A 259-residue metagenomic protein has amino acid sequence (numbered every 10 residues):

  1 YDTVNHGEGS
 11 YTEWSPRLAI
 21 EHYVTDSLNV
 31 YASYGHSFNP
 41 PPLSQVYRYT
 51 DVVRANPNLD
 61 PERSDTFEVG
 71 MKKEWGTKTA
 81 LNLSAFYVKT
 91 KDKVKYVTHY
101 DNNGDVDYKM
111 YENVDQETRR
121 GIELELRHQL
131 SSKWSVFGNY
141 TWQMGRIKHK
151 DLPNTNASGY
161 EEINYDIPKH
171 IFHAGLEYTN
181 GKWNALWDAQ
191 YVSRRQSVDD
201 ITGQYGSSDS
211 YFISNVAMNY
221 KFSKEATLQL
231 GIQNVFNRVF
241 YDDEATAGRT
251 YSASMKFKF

Functional and structural regions predicted by a protein language model:
Y1-G7, V52-P57, T66, D107-N113 (+4 more regions): Extracellular loop and loop/strand-boundary signature of outer-membrane beta-barrel proteins
Y1-T25: Signature of Gram-negative outer-membrane beta-barrel scaffolds
Y1-V4, L43-T50, V94-N102, Q143 (+3 more regions): Outer-membrane beta-barrel translocator domains and adjoining extracellular loop/strand segments of Gram-negative
S10-W14, R63-F67, T118-R120, P168-F172 (+2 more regions): Residues that define the transmembrane beta-barrel architecture of outer-membrane proteins
Y23, N29-G35, N39, P61-S132 (+5 more regions): Membrane-embedded beta-barrel scaffold of Gram-negative outer-membrane proteins
F38, K89-K91, Q190-F259: C-terminal beta-signal and adjacent terminal beta-strands/loops of Gram-negative outer-membrane beta-barrel proteins
F86-K89, Y111-D199, K221-T227, F236 (+1 more regions): Gram-negative outer-membrane beta-barrel transporters
